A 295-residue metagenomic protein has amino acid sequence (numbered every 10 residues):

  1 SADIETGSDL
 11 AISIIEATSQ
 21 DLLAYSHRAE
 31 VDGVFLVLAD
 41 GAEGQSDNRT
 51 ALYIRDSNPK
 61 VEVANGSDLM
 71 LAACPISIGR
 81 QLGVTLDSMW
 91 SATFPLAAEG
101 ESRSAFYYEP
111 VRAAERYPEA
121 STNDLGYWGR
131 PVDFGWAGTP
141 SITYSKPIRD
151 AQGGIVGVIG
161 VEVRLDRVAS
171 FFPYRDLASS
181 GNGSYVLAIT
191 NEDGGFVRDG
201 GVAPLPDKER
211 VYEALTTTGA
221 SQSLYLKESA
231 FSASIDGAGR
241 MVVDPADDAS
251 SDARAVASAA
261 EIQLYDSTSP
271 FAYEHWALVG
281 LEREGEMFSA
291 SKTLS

Functional and structural regions predicted by a protein language model:
S1-S13, A17, A24-D32: Juxtamembrane extracytoplasmic/periplasmic/luminal helical "stalk" adjacent to the first N-terminal
A17-L22, V158-L215, G219: Solvent-exposed, extracytoplasmic
L22-L23, E30-G41, G183-I189: Short, hydrophobic-rich beta-strand element in sensory/regulatory alpha-beta domains
G41-E43, F134-G135, V163-R167: Solvent-exposed loop/turn segments at secondary-structure junctions within structured extracellular/periplasmic domains
Q45-T50: Short, solvent-exposed loop/turn and secondary-structure capping segments
I54-A113, V202, D207-V242: Low-complexity, serine/threonine/proline-enriched polar segments
P75-E162: Extracytoplasmic/periplasmic ligand-binding sensor regions of membrane-associated signaling proteins
T139-Y144, R149-G157, V161-D166, E213-S295: Extracellular/periplasmic juxtamembrane segments that couple receptor/chemosensory ectodomains to their
